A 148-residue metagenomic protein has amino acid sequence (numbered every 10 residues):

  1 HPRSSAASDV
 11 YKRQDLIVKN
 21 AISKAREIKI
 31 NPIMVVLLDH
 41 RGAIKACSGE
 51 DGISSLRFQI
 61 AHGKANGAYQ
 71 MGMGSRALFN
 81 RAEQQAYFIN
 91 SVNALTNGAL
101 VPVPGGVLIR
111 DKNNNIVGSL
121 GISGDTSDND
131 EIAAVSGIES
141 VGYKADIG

Functional and structural regions predicted by a protein language model:
H1-A7, Y11: Single conserved hydrophobic/aromatic residue that forms the stacking wall/gate of nucleotide- or nucleobase-binding
K19-K24, I44, Q84-N90, A94-G148: C-terminal binding/interaction regions
R26-P32: Helix-loop-beta substructure at the N-terminus of cytosolic sensory domains that couple signal/ligand detection
M34-R41: Short hydrophobic alpha-helical segments used for membrane anchoring or interfacial signaling
S54-N93: Regulatory sensory and allosteric helical modules in signal-transduction proteins and certain transcription factors
